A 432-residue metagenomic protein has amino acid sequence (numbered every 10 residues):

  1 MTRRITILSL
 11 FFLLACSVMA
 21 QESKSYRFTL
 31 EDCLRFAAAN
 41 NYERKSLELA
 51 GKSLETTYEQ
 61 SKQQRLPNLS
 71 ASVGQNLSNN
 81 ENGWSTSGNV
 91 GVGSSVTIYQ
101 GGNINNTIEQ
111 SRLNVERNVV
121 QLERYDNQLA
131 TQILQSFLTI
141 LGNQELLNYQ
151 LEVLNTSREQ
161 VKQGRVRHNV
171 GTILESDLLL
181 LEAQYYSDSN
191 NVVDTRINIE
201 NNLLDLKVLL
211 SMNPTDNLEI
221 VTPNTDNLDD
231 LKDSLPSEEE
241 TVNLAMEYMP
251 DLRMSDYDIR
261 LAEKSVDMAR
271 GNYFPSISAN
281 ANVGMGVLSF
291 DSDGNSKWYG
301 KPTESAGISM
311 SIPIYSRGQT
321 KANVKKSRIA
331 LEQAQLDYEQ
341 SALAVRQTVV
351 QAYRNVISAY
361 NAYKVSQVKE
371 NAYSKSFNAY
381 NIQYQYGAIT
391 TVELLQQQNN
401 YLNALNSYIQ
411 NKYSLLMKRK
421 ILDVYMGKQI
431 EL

Functional and structural regions predicted by a protein language model:
M1-L30, I430-L432: Bacterial Sec-dependent N-terminal signal peptides
A20-S70, P214, I220-R260, I430: Bacterial Sec-pathway N-terminal export signals of envelope proteins
Q21-Y26, S72-Q100, T107-E109, P223-S234 (+4 more regions): Small/polar, glycine/serine/threonine/aspartate-rich low-complexity segments that form flexible
K45-L49, E59-L66, I98-D126, S176 (+4 more regions): Sec/SRP-type N-terminal targeting helices
Q128-L244, N355, A359, Y401: Periplasmic alpha-helical coiled-coil/stalk elements that build and connect Gram-negative outer-membrane
N190-M212, E370-K428: Short segments within alpha-helical structural elements
